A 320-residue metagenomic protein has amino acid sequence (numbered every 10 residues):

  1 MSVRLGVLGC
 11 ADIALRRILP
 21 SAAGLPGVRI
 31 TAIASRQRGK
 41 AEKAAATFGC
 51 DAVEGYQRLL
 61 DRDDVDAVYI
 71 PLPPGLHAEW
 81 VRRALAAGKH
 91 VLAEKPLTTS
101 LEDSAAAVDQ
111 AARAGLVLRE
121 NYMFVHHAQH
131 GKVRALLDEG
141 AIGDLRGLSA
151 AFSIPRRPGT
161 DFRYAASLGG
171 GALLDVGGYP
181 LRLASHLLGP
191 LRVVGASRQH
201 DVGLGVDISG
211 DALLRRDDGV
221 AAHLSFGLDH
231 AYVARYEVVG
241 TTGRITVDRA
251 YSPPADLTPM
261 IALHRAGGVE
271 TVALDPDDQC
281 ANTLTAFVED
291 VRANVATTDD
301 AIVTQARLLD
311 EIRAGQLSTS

Functional and structural regions predicted by a protein language model:
M1, A67-I70, D217, V272 (+1 more regions): C-terminal helix-rich "cap/oligomerization" subdomain common to oxidoreductases
M1-F48, S318: N-terminal Rossmann-like dinucleotide-binding module
A14, E54, L92-A93, L118-E120 (+1 more regions): Hydrophobic residues in well-ordered beta-strands that form the structural core
V28-A32, D66-V68, G170-G171: Short active-site oxyanion
F48-V108: Beta-loop-alpha module in the N-terminal Rossmann-like domain of NAD(P)-dependent dehydrogenases, especially those
G75, T99-R157: A contiguous active-site-proximal alpha/beta segment in oxidoreductase catalytic domains
D161-Y232: Rossmann-like dinucleotide-binding domain that binds NAD(P)(H)
G203-V206, D217-T283, A296-T298: NAD(P)-dinucleotide binding in Rossmann-like oxidoreductases
